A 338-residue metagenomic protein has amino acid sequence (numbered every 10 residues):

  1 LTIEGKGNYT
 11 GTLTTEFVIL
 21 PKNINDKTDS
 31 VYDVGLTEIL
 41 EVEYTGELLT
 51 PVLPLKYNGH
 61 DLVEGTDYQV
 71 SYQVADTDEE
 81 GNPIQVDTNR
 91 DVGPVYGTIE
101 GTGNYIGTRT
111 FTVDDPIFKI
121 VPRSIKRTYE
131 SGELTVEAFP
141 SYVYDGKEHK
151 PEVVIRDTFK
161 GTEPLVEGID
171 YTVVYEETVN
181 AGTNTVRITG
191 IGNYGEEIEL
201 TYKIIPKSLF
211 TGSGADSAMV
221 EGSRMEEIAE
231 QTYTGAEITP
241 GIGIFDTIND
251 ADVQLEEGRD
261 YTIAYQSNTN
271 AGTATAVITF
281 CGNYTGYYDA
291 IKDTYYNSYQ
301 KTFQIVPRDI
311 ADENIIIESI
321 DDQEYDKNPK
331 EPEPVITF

Functional and structural regions predicted by a protein language model:
L1-T10, T15, D61-T110, K160-L200 (+1 more regions): Serine/threonine-rich, repeat-prone extracellular segments and beta-strand-based repeat modules of secreted/surface
L1-T2, L53, T77-I99, V113 (+8 more regions): Intrinsically disordered, low-complexity linker/propeptide segments enriched in Ser/Thr/Gly/Pro and acidic residues
N8-P21, L36, I106-S124, G195-P206 (+2 more regions): Terminal edge beta-strands and adjacent linker/stalk segments of extracellular immunoglobulin-superfamily beta-sandwich
T14, I39, G65, T108 (+12 more regions): Surface-exposed or flexible loop/turn and strand-edge residues in extracellular/cell-surface modules
T15-E16, I24, P51, A75 (+13 more regions): Residue-level detector of solvent-exposed, low-hydrophobicity positions
P21-D61, I117-E163, I205-A251, P307-F338: Solvent-exposed, low-complexity, repeat-rich "mucin-like" stalks and linkers
